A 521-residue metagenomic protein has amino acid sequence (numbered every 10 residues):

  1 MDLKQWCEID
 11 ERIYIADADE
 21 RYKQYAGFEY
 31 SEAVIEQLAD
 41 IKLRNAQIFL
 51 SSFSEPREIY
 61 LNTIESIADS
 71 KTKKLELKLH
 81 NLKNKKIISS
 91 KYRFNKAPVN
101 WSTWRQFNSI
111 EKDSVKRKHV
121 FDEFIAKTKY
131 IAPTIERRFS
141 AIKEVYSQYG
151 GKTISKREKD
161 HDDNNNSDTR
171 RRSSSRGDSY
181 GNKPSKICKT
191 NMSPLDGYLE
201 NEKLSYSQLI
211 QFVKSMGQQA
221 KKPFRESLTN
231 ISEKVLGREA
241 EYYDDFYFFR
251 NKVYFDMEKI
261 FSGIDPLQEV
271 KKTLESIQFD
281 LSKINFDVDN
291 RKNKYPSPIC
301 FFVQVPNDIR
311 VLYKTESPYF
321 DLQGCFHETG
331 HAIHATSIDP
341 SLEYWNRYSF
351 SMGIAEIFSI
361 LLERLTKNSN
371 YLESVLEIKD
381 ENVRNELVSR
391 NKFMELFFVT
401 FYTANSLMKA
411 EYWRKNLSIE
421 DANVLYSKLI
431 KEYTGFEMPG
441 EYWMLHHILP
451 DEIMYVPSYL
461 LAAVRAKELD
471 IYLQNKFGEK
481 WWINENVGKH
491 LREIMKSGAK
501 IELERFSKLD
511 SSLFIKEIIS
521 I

Functional and structural regions predicted by a protein language model:
M1-R137, S155-K159, R170-R172, P184-I187 (+1 more regions): N-terminal helix-rich structural modules
Q24, S54, P184-S185, L361 (+3 more regions): C-terminal, non-catalytic "cap/extension" segments appended to globular domains
K96-A97, E136-E158, K183-K314: Active-site-proximal, well-structured secondary-structure segments within enzyme catalytic domains
V120-K127, Y198, E202, Y206 (+6 more regions): Glycine- and acidic
V213-K221, I338, S349-N382, E386-L387: Post-HExxH zinc-binding segment in Zn-dependent metallohydrolases
E258-K259, H334, S374-F398: Long, K/E/R/D-enriched contiguous segments that form extended
F320-I338, E356-I360: Active-site recognition of the HExxH zinc-binding catalytic motif
W345-F358, M394-F397, I453-Y459: Active-site metal-coordination segments of metallo-dependent hydrolases
